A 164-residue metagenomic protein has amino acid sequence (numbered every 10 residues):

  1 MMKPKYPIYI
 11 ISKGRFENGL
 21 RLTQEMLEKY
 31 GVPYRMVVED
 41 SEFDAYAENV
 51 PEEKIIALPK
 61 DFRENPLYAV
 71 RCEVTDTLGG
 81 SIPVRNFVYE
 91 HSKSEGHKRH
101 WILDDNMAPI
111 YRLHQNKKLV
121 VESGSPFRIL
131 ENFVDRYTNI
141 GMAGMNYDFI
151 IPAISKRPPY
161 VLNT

Functional and structural regions predicted by a protein language model:
M1-G31: N-proximal low-complexity "stem/linker" segments adjacent to membrane-targeting elements
Y6, K98, G141: Conserved acidic residues
R15, G80-V84, V121-I129: Soluble or luminal CAZymes and related metallo-dependent hydrolases
G19-R21, Y46-A47, R112, I154: Short glycine-/acidic-enriched loop or helix-start segments at secondary-structure transitions that form or flank
R35-E39: Short internal beta-strands
D40-W101, A108-L119: Active-site-proximal specificity loops/subdomain of glycosyltransferases
A108-T164: Conserved catalytic core of nucleotide-sugar-dependent glycosyltransferases
